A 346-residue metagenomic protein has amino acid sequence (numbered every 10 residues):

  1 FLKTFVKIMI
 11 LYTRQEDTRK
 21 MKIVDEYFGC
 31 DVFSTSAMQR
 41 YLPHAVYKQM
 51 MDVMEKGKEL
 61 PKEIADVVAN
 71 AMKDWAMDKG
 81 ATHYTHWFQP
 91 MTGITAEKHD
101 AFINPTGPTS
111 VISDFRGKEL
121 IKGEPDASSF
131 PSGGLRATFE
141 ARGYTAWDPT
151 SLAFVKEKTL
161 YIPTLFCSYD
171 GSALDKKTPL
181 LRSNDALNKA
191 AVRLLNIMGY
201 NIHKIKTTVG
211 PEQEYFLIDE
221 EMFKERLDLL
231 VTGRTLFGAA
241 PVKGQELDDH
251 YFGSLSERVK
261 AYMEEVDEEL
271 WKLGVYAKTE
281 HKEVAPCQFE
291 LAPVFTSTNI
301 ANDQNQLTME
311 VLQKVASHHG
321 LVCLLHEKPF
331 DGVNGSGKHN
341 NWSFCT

Functional and structural regions predicted by a protein language model:
M9-I10, H203: Extracytoplasmic glycan-interaction modules
I10, Y27-E140: Active-site core of metal-dependent hydrolases
T13-R14: Extracytoplasmic/secretory-pathway proteins
T18, I23, Y27-V32, D185 (+2 more regions): Flexible inter-domain linker/hinge segments
E26-C30, Q49-V53, G244-L247, F289-P293: A short alpha-helix capping/helix-coil boundary motif
A141-L325, F330-T346: Glycine-rich, acidic/polar active-site loops that bind/position phosphate-bearing ligands
